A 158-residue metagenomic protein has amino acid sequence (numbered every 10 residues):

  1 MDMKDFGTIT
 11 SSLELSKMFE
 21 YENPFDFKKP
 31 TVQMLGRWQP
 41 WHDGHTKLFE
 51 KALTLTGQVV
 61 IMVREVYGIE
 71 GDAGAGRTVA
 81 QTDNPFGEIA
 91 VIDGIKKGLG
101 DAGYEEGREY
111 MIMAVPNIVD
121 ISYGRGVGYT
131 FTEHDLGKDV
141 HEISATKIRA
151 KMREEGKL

Functional and structural regions predicted by a protein language model:
D2-L158: Nucleotidyltransferase catalytic core that binds NTPs
